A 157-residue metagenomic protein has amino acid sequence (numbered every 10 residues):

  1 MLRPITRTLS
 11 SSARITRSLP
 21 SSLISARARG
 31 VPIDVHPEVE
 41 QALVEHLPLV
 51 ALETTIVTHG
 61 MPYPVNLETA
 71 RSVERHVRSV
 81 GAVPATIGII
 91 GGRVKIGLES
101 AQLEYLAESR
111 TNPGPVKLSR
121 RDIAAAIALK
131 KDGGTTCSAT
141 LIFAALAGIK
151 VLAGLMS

Functional and structural regions predicted by a protein language model:
M1-G30: N-terminal mitochondrial targeting presequence
L19-A28, P48-G60: Generic N-terminal amphipathic, Lys/Arg-enriched alpha-helix
R29-L43: N-terminal basic/disordered segments at the start of proteins
P32-H36, P62-A70, V80, K130-C137: Generic structural signal for well-ordered, non-membrane alpha-helical segments in soluble metabolic enzymes
Q41, T54, H59-M61, N66-A125: Glycine-rich nucleotide/cofactor/substrate-binding loop typically near the N-terminus or early in the first domain
A51-L52, G88-I90, A145, L152-G154: Short beta-strand segments
A128-S157: Glycine-rich anion/phosphate-binding loop at the beta-strand->alpha-helix junction
